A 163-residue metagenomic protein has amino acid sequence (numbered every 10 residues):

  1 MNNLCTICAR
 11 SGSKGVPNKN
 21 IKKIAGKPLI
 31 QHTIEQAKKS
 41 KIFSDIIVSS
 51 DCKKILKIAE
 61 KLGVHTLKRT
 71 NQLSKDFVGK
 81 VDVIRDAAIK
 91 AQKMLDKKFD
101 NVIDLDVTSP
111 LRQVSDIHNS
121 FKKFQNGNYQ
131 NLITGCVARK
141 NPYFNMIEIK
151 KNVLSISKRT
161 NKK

Functional and structural regions predicted by a protein language model:
N2-S49: N-terminal glycine-rich phosphate-binding loop and ensuing alpha1 helix
R10, N71, C136-V137: Histidine-centered beta-alpha loop that forms part of the nucleotide-sugar donor binding/catalytic region in diverse
I30, I84, Q113, I117: Aromatic/hydrophobic pocket-lining residues that form the small-molecule binding cavity in soluble enzyme cores
F43, K97-F99, N126-Q130: Short, high-confidence coil segments that cap the C-terminus of an alpha-helix and link into the following beta-strand
I47, K53-V102, N119: Short phosphate-binding loop-to-helix
L105: Catalytic metal- and UDP-sugar-binding loop of GT-A-like glycosyltransferases, i.e., residues flanking the conserved
P110-K163: Conserved core of the sugar-phosphate nucleotidyltransferase
